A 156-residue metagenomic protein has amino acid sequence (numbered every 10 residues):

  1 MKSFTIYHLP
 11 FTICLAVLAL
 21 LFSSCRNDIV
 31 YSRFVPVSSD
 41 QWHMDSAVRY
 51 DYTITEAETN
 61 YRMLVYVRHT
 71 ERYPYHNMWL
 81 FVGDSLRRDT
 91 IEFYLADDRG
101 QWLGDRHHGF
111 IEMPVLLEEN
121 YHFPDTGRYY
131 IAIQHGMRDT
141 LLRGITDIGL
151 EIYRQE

Functional and structural regions predicted by a protein language model:
L21-S24: C-terminal motif of bacterial Sec signal peptides marking the signal peptidase cleavage site
R26-I29: Bacterial signal peptide processing site
D45-Y75: Post-signal-peptide N-terminal segment of Sec-exported extracytoplasmic proteins
S46, V82-S85, T90, T126 (+1 more regions): Coil residues (strongly favoring Ser/Thr
E58-Y61, V115-H135: Short tyrosine-centred short linear motifs in exposed loops/low-complexity segments
V65-H69, I131-D139: Short beta-strand-plus-loop segments that form exposed binding edges in beta-rich domains
I91-F123: An anionic, turn-rich surface loop/hairpin at beta-sheet edges that serves as a generic interaction/coordination patch
D139-E151: Edge beta-strands of jelly-roll/beta-sandwich modules across compartments, strongly enriched in secreted/luminal
